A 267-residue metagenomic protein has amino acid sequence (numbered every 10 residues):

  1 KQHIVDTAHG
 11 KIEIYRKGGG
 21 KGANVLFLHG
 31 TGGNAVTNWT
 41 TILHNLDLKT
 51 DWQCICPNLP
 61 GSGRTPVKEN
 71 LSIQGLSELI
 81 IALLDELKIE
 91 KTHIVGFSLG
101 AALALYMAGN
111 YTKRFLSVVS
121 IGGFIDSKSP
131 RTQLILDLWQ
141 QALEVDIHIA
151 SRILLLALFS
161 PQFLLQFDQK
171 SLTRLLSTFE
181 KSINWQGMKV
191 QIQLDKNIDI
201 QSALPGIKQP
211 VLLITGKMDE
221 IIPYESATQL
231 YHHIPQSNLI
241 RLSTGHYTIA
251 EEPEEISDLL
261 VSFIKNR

Functional and structural regions predicted by a protein language model:
A8-P66: Conserved HGGG/HGGXW glycine-rich cap/lid loop of the alpha/beta-hydrolase fold
Q53-V95: Active-site loop/oxyanion-hole signature of alpha/beta-hydrolase fold enzymes
G96-G100, A104: Gly/Ala-rich beta-loop-alpha elbow adjacent to hydrolase catalytic centers
L105, G109, F115-D146: Flexible "cap/lid" loop of the alpha/beta hydrolase fold
S129-T132, I149-A203: Conserved alpha/beta-hydrolase catalytic His-Asp/Glu region
I207, L213-T215, D219: Short beta-strand/loop motif that positions the catalytic acidic residue of the alpha/beta-hydrolase fold
E220-S226: Conserved alpha/beta-hydrolase "acid-adjacent" motif
T244-S257: Catalytic histidine-centered segment of alpha/beta-hydrolase-like enzymes
